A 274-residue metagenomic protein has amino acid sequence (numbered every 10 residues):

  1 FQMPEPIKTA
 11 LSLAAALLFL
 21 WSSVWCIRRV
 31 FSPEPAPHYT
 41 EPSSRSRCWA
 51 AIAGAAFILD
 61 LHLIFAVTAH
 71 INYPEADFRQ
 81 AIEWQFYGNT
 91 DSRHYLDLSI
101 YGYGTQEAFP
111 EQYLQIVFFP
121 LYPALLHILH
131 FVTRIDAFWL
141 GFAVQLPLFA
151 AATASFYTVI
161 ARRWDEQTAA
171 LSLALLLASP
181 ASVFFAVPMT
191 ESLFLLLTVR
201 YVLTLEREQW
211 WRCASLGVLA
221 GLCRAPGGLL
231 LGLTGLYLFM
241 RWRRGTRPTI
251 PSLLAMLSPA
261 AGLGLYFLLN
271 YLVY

Functional and structural regions predicted by a protein language model:
P4-A76, P251, A255-S258: Start-transfer (signal-anchor) and selected internal transmembrane alpha helices of multi-pass inner/ER membrane
F57-P74, Y87, G227-Y274: Membrane-lumen/periplasm interface segments of specific transmembrane helices in polyprenyl phosphate-linked
N72-Q112, L121: Extracytosolic helix-loop segments that constitute the early lumenal/periplasmic catalytic or substrate-binding loops
E111-P120, A124, V132-A154: Loop-to-helix entry region of an early transmembrane alpha helix in multi-pass inner-membrane enzymes
D136-L140, A151, F156-A178, L196: Transmembrane-helix signature of polytopic, membrane-embedded enzymes that assemble or transfer cell-envelope glycans
R163-Q167, Y201-R212, W242-R244: Membrane-interface transmembrane helices that cradle and orient dolichyl/undecaprenyl
L177, A181, T198-L203, W211-Y237 (+1 more regions): Membrane-interface alpha helices of multi-pass inner-membrane proteins
A181, A186-L193: Short acidic/glycine- and proline-prone juxtamembrane loop motifs at membrane-interface regions of multi-pass membrane
